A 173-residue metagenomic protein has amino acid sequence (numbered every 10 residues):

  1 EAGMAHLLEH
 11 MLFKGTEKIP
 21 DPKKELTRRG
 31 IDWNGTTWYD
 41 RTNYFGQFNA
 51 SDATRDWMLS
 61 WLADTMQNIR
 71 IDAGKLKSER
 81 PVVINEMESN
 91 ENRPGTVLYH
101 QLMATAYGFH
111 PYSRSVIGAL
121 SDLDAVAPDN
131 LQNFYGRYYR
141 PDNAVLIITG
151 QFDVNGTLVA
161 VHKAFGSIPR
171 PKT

Functional and structural regions predicted by a protein language model:
E1-N49, R114-I117: M16/MPP (pitrilysin/insulinase) zinc-metallopeptidase core fold and M16-derived inactive scaffolds
A2-M4, D21, R28, Y39-N43 (+6 more regions): Extracytoplasmic
H6, Y44, L62, V83 (+3 more regions): Buried hydrophobic packing residues in well-ordered domains
G15-T16, Q47-R80: M16/insulysin-pitrilysin zinc metalloprotease superfamily fold
K24-R28, R70-E88, D153, K172-T173: Acidic/histidine-enriched alpha-helical segments
V82-Q101: Short acidic/His-enriched helical or mixed secondary-structure segments at domain edges of catalytic enzymes and some
A104-A144, K172: Histidine-acidic residue clusters that define the catalytic metal-binding segment of zinc metallopeptidase domains
F109, V116, V145-T173: An aromatic/glycine/proline-enriched structural segment found at the starts of mature extracellular/organellar domains
